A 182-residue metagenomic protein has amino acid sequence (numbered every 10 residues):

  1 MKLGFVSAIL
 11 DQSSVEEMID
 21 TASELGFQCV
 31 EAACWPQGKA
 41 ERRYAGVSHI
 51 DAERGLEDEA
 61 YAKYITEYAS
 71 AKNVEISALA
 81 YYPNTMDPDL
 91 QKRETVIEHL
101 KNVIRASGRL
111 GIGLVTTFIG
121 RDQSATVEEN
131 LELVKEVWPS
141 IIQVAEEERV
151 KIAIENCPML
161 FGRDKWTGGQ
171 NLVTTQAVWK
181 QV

Functional and structural regions predicted by a protein language model:
M1-G4, A69: N-terminal amphipathic alpha-helix/helix-capping segment at the start of soluble metabolic enzymes
K2, S13, E17, S23 (+3 more regions): Acidic/histidine-rich catalytic cores of soluble enzymes
V6-L10: N-terminal beta1-alpha1 ligand-phosphate binding loop
Q12-S13, S124: Loop/helix-junction capping segments adjacent to catalytic residues or to phosphate/diphosphate-binding pockets
M18-I19, I65: Short secondary-structure capping/turn segments at boundaries of alpha-helices and beta-strands
F27-P139, E146-K151: Structural motif corresponding to the early beta-alpha repeats
